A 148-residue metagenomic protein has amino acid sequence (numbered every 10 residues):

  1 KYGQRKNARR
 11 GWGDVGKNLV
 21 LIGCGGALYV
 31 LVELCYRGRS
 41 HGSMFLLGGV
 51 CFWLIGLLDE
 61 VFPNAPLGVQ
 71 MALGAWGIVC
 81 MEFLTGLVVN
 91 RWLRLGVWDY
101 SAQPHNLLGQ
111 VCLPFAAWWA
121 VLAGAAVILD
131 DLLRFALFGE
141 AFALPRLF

Functional and structural regions predicted by a protein language model:
G3-F148: Aromatic-rich, lipid-facing transmembrane alpha helices and their immediate juxtamembrane interface loops in integral
